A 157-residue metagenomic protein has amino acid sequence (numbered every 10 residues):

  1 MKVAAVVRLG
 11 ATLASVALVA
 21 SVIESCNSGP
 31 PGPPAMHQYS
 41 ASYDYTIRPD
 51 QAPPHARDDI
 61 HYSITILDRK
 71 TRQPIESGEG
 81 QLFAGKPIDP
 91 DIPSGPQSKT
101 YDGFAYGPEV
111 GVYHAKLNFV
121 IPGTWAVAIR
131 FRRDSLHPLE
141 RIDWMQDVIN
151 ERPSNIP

Functional and structural regions predicted by a protein language model:
K2-L13: Bacterial N-terminal signal peptides that target proteins for export
I23-S25: C-terminal motif of bacterial Sec signal peptides marking the signal peptidase cleavage site
N27-P157: Contiguous segments within soluble domain cores/interaction surfaces
